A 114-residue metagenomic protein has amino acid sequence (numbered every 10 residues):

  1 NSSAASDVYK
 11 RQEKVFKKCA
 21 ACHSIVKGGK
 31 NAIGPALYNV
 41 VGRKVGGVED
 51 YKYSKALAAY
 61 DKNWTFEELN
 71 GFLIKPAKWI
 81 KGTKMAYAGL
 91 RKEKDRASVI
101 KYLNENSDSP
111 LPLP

Functional and structural regions predicted by a protein language model:
N1-A5, Y9: Single conserved hydrophobic/aromatic residue that forms the stacking wall/gate of nucleotide- or nucleobase-binding
S2, K62-N63, E93: Short, solvent-exposed loop/helix junctions and linker helices that flank or host conserved functional motifs
K10-K52, L57-N63, I74-K81, E105-P114: Periplasmic/extracellular electron-transfer cofactor-ligation site, primarily the c-type cytochrome heme-c attachment
K14-K17, K94, S98: Alpha-helical macromolecular-interaction surfaces
G34, F66-N70, I74, R96 (+1 more regions): An amphipathic alpha-helix signature
K84-M85: Methionine-biased hydrophobic packing positions in alpha-helices, especially within tandem helical repeat solenoids
